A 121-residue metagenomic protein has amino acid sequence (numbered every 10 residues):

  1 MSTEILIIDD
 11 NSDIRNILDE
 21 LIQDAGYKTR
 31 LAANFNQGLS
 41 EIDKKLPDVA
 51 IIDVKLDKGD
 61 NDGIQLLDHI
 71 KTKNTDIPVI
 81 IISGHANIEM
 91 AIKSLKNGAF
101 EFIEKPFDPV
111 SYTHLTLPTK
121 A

Functional and structural regions predicted by a protein language model:
S12-R30: Two-component/phosphorelay signaling modules centered on CheY-like receiver
G26-F35, E41: Short hydrophobic/Thr-rich beta-strand motif most characteristic of the beta2 strand and flanking loop of CheY-like
S40, D62-T75, K93: Short amphipathic alpha-helix used as the core "switch/output" element in two-component signaling
K45-I51, L56: Active-site beta3 strand of CheY-like receiver
K105: A Lys-centered signature of the CheY-like receiver
T113-T119: Conserved small/polar residues in nucleotide/adenosyl-binding loops
